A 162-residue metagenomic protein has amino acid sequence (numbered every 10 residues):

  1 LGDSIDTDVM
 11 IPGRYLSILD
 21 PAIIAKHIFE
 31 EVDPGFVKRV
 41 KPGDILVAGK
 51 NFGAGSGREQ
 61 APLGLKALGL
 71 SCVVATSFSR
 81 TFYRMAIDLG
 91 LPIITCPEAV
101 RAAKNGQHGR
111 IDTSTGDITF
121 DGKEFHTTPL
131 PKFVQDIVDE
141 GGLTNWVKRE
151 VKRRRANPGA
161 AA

Functional and structural regions predicted by a protein language model:
L1-G13, N145-A162: N-terminal, positively charged, Ser/Thr/Ala/Gly-biased leader segments that form transit/presequence-like amphipathic
D3-S4, R80, P97, G141: Alpha-helix N-cap/helix-start capping motif
I5, G53-E59, V138-K148: Conserved phosphate/anionic-ligand binding catalytic regions in large, soluble enzymes, centered on
I11, L16-T115, H126, K132: Feature captures the catalytic cores and cofactor-binding loops of soluble hydro-lyases/lyases that act on carboxylate
E30, P34, E140, R153-N157: A structural signal for alpha-helix termini and helix-coil/disorder junctions
G106-V147, R154: C-terminal binding/interaction regions
